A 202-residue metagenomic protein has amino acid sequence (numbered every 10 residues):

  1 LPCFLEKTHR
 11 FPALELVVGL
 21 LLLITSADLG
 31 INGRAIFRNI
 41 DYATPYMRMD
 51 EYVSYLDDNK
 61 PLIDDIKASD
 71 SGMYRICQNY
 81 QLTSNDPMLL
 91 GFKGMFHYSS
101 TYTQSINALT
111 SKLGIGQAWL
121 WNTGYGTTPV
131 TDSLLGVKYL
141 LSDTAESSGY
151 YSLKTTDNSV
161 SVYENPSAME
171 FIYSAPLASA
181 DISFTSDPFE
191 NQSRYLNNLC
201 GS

Functional and structural regions predicted by a protein language model:
L1-Y55: Contiguous transmembrane helix-bundle modules in multi-pass membrane proteins
E15-I24, M73-I76, K138-Y139, V160-V162: Beta-sheet entry/capping signal
D28, D58, M73-S84, S133-S142: P-loop NTPase catalytic cores that bind/hydrolyze ATP
I31-R34, D41, L82-M88, F96 (+1 more regions): Flexible loop/turn segments at secondary-structure boundaries
S54, M95-L134: Luminal/periplasmic acceptor-recognition loop/helix of membrane-associated glycosyltransferases
L56-D64: Membrane-proximal extracellular/periplasmic loop immediately following the first transmembrane helix
I63-Y102, Y163: Short periplasmic/luminal acceptor-recognition loop of GT-C membrane glycosyltransferases, typified by
K67, H97, V130-S202: Flexible, solvent-exposed extracytoplasmic
